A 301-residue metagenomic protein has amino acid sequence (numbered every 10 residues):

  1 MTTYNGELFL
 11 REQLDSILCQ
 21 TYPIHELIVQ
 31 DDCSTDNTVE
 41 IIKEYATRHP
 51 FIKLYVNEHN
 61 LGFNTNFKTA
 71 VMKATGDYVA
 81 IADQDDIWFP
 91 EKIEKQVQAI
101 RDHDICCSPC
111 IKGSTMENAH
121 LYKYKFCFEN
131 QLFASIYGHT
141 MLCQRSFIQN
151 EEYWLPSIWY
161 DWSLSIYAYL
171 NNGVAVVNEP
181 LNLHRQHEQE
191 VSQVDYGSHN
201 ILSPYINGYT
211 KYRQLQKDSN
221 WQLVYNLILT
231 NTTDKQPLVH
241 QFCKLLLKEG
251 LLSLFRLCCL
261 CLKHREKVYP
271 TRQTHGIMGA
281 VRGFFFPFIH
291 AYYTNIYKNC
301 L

Functional and structural regions predicted by a protein language model:
G6-C19: Short, well-formed alpha-helical segments that are part of the catalytic scaffolds of diverse glycosyltransferases
L18-V29, N37, P50-K53: Short loop->beta transition adjacent to catalytic acidic/histidine clusters or analogous donor-positioning motifs
D31-E40, H59, D83: A conserved acidic beta->alpha catalytic loop
N57-A74: Glycine-rich, basic loop-to-helix element that forms the pyrophosphate-binding segment of sugar-nucleotide handling
M72, K125-S198: Conserved nucleotide-sugar donor-binding catalytic segment
V79: Short aromatic/hydrophobic "clamp" motif used to bind/position activated sugar donors
E91-A119: Conserved donor NDP-sugar-binding/catalytic core segment of glycosyltransferases
S157, L170, L183-L301: C-terminal subregions of glycosyltransferases and related glycan-biosynthesis enzymes
